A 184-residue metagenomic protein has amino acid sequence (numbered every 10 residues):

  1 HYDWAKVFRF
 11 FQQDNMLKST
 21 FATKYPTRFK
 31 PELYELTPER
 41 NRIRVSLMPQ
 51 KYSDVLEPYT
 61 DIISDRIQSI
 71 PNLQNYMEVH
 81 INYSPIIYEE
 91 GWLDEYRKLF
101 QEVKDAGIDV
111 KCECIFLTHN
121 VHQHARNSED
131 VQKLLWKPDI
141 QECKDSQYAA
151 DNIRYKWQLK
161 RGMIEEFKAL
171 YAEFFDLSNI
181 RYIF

Functional and structural regions predicted by a protein language model:
H1-E32, L36-S69, E78-N82, E113-L117: Core AdoMet radical
W4, I63-R66, Y96, K160 (+1 more regions): Aromatic/hydrophobic pocket-lining residues that form the small-molecule binding cavity in soluble enzyme cores
S53-V55, Y88-W92, H122-R126: Short acidic/glycine-rich loop or secondary-structure boundary segments that cap or lie
Y59-I63, L93, W157: Flexible, glycine- and charge-enriched loops at secondary-structure boundaries
P85: Active-site clefts of carbohydrate-active enzymes
Y88-D105: Catalytic cores of alpha/beta
Q101-F184: Auxiliary Fe-S-binding modules of radical SAM enzymes
